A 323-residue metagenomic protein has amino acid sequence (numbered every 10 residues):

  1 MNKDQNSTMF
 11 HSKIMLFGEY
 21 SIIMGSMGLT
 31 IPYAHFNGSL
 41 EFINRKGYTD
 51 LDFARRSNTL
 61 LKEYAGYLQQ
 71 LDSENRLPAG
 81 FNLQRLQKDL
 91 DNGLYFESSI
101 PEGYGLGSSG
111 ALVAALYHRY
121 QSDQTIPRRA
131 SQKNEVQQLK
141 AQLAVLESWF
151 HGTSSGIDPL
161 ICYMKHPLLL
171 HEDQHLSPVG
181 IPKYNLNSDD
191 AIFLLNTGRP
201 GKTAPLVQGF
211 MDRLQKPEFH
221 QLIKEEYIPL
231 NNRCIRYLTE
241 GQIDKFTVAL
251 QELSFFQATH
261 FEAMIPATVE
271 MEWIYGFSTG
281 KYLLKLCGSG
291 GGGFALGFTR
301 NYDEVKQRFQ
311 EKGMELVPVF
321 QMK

Functional and structural regions predicted by a protein language model:
M1-Y104, H118, S122-S131, L286 (+3 more regions): ATP-binding N-lobe of GHMP and related small-molecule kinases
S7, K13, S39, P159 (+3 more regions): Conserved hydrophobic/aromatic beta-strand scaffold that supports enzyme active sites
F17-E19, I23-G25, P229-K323: Glycine-rich, charge-dense phosphate/pyrophosphate-binding loop(s) and the adjacent flexible "lid"/catalytic subdomain
I43-T59, A130-S155, P182-L194, Q307-K323: Short, conserved aromatic-histidine micro-motifs
N44, E172, T197, L238 (+1 more regions): Short beta-strand-to-loop capping motifs
S73-V179, Q310: Gly/Ser-rich oxyanion-binding loop with an adjacent helix/lid that shapes the negatively charged ligand pocket
V179-I235: Acyltransferase
